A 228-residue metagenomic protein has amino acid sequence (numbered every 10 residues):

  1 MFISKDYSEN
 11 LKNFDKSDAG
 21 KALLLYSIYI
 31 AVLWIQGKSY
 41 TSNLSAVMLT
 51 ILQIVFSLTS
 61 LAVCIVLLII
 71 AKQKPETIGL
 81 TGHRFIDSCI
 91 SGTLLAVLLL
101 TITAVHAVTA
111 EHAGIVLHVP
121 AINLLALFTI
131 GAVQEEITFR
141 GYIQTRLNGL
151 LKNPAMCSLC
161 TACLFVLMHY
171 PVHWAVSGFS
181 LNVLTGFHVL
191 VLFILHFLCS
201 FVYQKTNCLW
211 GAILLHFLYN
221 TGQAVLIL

Functional and structural regions predicted by a protein language model:
M1-P75, T103, V183, T221-L228: N-terminal, membrane-interfacial amphipathic/helix-forming hydrophobic leader that caps and precedes the first
F2-Y7, L58-T59, I69-A71, I78 (+4 more regions): Short hydrophobic/aromatic segments of transmembrane alpha-helices and their interfaces
L11-F14, L44-A46, K74-I86, Q144-N153 (+1 more regions): Membrane-interface helix-boundary motifs at transmembrane edges
D18-A31, I54-L61, S88-L100, L124 (+8 more regions): Alpha-helical transmembrane spans of integral membrane proteins, capturing the lipid-embedded, hydrophobic core of TM
A19-A22, A31, A46, A62 (+11 more regions): A sequence-composition feature that detects small, non-aromatic residues
L33, G37-T41, L68, K72 (+5 more regions): Membrane-water interface at transmembrane helix exits
Y40-I54, K72-Q134, L181-L184, H188: Juxtamembrane helix-loop-helix connectors linking adjacent transmembrane helices in multi-pass membrane enzymes
L117-L228: Transmembrane helix-loop-helix hairpins at the membrane interface of multi-pass integral membrane proteins
